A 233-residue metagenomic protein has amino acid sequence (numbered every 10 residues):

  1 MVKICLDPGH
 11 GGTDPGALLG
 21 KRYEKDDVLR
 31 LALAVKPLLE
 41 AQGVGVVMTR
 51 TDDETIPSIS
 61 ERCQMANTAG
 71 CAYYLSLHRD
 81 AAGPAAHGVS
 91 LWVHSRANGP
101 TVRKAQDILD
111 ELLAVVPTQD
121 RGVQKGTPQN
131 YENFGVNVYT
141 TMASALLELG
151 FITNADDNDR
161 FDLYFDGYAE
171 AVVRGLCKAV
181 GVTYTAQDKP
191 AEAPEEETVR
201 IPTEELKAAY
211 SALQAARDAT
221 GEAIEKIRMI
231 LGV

Functional and structural regions predicted by a protein language model:
V2, D26-E195, E225-G232: Active-site-proximal helix/loop segments of hydrolytic enzymes
V2-K3, R200: The identity of the second residue at the extreme N-terminus of proteins
D7-T13: Short acidic/polar micro-motifs centered on Gly/Asp/Asn
G11, L18, V123-Q124, N137 (+2 more regions): A generic signature of intrinsically disordered, low-complexity regions enriched in glycine/proline and charged/polar
D14-G16, A155-D156: A short acidic, helix-capping loop that chelates divalent metal ions and anchors anionic groups
P15-R30: Glycine- and acidic-residue-enriched helix-capping/strand-helix junction motifs
E197-V233: Short, low-complexity, charged amphipathic interaction modules
